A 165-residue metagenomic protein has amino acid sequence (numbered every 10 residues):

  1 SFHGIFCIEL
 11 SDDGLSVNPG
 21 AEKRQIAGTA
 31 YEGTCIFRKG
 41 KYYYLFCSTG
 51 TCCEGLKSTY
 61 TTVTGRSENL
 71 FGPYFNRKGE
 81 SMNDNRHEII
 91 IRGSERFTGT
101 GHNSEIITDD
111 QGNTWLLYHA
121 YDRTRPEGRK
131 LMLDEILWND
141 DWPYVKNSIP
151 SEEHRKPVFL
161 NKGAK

Functional and structural regions predicted by a protein language model:
S1-K165: Carbohydrate-active catalytic/glycan-binding domains of CAZyme proteins, especially the secreted or lumenal ectodomains
